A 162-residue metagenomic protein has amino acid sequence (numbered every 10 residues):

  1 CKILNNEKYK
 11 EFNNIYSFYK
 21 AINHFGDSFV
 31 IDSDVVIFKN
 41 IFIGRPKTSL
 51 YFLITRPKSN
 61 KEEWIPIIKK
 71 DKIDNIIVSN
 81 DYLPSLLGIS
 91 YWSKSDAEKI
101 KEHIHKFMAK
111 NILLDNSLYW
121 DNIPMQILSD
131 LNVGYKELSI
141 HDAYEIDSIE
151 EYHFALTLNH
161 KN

Functional and structural regions predicted by a protein language model:
C1, G26, D71, L131-V133: A structural micro-motif
C1-W64: Conserved beta-loop-beta/alpha segment of the NTase-like Rossmann-fold superfamily that binds/positions NTPs
K8, D81, I140: Residues that form or immediately flank small-molecule/cofactor binding pockets and catalytic motifs
K10-F12, D71-K72, Q126-L128: Short, motif-level signal for alpha-helix interfacial/capping segments enriched in acidic residues and aromatics/proline
N13, Y19, I41, N80 (+3 more regions): Solvent-exposed, flexible loop/coil residues
F38-L114: Conserved core of the sugar-phosphate nucleotidyltransferase
S85-N162: Conserved alpha/beta core of the MobA/IspD/sugar-nucleotide pyrophosphorylase nucleotidyltransferase superfamily
